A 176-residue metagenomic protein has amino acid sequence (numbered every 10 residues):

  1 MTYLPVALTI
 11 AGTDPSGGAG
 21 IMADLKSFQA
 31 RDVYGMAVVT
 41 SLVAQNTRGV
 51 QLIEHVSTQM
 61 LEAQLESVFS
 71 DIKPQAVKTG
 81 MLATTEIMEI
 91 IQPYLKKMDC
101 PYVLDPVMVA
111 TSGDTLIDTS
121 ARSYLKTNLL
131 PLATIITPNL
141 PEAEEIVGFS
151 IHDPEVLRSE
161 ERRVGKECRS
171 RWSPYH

Functional and structural regions predicted by a protein language model:
M1-A76, E155-R169: Small-residue (G/A/S/T)-rich helix-start motifs and N-terminal tracts that mark the onset
G12, D105, N139: Active-site glycine-centered loops adjacent to acidic/histidine catalytic or metal-binding residues that shape
D32, K73, D99, A133-T134: Residue-level detector of structured alpha->beta connecting loops
V43-Q51, A110-T115, A143-V147: A short acidic, helix-capping loop that chelates divalent metal ions and anchors anionic groups
P74-N128: Glycine/small-residue-rich loop that forms an oxyanion/phosphate-binding "nest" at active or ligand-binding sites
D118-R169: Conserved phosphate/ATP/ADP-binding segment of small-molecule kinases
